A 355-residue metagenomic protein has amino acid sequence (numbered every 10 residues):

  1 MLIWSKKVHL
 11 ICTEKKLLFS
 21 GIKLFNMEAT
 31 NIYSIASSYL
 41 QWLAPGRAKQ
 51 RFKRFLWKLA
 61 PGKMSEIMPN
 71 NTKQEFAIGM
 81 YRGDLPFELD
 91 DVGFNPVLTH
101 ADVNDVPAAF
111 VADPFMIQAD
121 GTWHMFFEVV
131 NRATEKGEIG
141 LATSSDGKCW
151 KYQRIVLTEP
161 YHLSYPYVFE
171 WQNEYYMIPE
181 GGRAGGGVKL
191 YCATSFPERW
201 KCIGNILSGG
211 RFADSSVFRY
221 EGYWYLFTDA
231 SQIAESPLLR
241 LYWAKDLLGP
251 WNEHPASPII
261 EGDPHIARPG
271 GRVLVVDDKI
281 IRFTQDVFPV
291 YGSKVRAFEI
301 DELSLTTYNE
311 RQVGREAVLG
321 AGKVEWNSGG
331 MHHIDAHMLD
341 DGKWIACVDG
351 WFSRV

Functional and structural regions predicted by a protein language model:
L2-W4, E28: Position-driven detector of the extreme protein N-terminus
K7, K15-K16: Polybasic, lysine-rich low-complexity intrinsically disordered segments
F25-V355: Carbohydrate-active catalytic/glycan-binding domains of CAZyme proteins, especially the secreted or lumenal ectodomains
